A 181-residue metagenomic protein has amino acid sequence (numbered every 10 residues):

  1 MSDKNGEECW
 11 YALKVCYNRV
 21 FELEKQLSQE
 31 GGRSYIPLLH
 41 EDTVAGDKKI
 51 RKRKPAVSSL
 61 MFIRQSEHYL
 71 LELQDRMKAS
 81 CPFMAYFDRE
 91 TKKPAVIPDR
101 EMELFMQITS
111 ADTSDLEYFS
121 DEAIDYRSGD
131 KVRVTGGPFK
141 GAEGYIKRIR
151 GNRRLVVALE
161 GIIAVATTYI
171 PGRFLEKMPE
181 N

Functional and structural regions predicted by a protein language model:
S2-S128, R150-E180: Acidic-enriched and Gly/Ser
Y126, T135-A142: Short coil-to-beta-strand transition motifs
G141-I149: Short beta-strand-centered aromatic/proline hotspots
